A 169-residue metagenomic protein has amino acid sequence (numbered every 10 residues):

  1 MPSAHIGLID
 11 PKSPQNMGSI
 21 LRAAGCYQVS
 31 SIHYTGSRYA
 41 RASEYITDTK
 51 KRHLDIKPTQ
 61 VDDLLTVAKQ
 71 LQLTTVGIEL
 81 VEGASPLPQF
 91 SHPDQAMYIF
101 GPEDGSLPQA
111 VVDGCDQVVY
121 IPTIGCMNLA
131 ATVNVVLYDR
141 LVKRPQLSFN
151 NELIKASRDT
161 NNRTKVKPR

Functional and structural regions predicted by a protein language model:
M1-E79, N134, L141-R169: RNA substrate-binding interface of SAM-dependent RNA methyltransferases
M17-G18, S43-E44, P86-P88, P108-V111 (+1 more regions): Short glycine-/acidic-enriched loop or helix-start segments at secondary-structure transitions that form or flank
S37-Y39, P102-G105, P122-M127: Short, acidic/turn-prone active-site loops that include or flank metal/cofactor- and phosphate-binding residues
D63-A68, G83-A84, C126-N128: A short acidic, often aromatic-flanked loop/helix-cap motif at beta-alpha or helix-coil junctions that lines enzyme
V67-L71, V112, V119-I121: Alpha-helix C-terminal capping segments
V81-G114, V118-V119: Active-site/ligand-binding-proximal alpha/beta "capping" segment
A84-P86, S106-Q109, N128, P145 (+1 more regions): Short, well-ordered, mixed-charge alpha-helical segments that flank or form enzyme active sites
Q117-V118, P122-F149: A contiguous, mid-protein "functional segment" used to position or interact with cofactors/ions or partner subunits
